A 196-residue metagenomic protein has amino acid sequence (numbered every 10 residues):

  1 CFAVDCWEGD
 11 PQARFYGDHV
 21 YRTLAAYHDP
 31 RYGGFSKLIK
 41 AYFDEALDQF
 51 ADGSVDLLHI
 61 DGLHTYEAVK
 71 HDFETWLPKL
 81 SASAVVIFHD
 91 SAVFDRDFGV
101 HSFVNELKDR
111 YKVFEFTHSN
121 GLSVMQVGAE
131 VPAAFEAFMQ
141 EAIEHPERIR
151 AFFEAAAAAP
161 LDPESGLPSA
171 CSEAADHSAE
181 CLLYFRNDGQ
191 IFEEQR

Functional and structural regions predicted by a protein language model:
C1-E193: S-adenosylmethionine/decaboxylated-SAM
